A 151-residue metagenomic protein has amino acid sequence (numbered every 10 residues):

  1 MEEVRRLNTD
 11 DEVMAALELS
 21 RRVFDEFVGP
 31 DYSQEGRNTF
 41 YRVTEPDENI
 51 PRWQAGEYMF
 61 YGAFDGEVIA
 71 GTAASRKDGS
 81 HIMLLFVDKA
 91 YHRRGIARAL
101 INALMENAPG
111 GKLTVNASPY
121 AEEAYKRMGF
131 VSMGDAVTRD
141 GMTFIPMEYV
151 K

Functional and structural regions predicted by a protein language model:
E2, E67-T72, S80: Glycine-rich phosphate/pyrophosphate-binding loop shared by adenosine-nucleotide-utilizing enzymes
E2-E18, G29: A short beta-loop-alpha structural element at the N-terminal edge of CoA-dependent acyl/N-acetyltransferase catalytic
R21-E48: Conserved GNAT-fold acetyl-CoA-binding loop/helix
E57-G71: Conserved beta-hairpin
R76-K89: Conserved acetyl-CoA binding element of GNAT-fold acetyltransferases
V87, R93-E106: Conserved acetyl-CoA-binding loop-helix of GNAT-fold acetyltransferases
R98, P119-F144: Conserved active-site alpha-helix within GNAT-family acetyltransferase domains
N107-Y120: Conserved GNAT acetyl-CoA-binding A-motif
